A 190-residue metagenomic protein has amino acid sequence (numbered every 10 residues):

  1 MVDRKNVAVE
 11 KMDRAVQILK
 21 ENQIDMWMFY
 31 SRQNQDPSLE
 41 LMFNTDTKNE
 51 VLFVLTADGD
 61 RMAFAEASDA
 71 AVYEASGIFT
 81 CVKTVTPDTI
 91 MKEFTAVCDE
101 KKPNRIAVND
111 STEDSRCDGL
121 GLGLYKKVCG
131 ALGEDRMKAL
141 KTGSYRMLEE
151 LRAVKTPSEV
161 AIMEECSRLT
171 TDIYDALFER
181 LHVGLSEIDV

Functional and structural regions predicted by a protein language model:
M1-A96, R168, D172-I173: N-terminal accessory/capping or targeting/presequence segment of soluble
N6-E10, T89-V190: Flexible, acidic/His-enriched mid-domain "rim/lid" segments that flank
